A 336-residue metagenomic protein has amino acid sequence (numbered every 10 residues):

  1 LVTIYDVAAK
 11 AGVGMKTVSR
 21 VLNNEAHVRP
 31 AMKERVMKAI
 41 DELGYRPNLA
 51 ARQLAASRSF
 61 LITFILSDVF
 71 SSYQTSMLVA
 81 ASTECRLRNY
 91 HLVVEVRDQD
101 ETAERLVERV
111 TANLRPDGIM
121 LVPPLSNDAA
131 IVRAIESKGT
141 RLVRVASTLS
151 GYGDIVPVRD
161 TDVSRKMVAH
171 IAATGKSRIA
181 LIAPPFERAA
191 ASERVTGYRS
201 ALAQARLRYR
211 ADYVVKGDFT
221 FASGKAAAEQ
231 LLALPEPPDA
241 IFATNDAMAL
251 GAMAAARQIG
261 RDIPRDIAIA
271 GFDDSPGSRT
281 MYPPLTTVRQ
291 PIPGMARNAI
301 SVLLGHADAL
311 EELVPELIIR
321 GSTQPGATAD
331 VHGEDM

Functional and structural regions predicted by a protein language model:
L1-S59, D335-M336: N-terminal helix-turn-helix DNA-binding module of bacterial transcription factors
M15-R20, L54-F70, G118, H170 (+1 more regions): Short beta-strand segments enriched in small/hydrophobic residues
L43, N113-P116, T174-G175, L231-P237 (+1 more regions): Glycine-rich phosphate-binding loop signature in dinucleotide/nucleotide-binding domains
R46, R86-H91, R141, S177 (+2 more regions): Residue-level detector of anion-binding/catalytic polar loops
L49, S67-S76, V94-A103, L125 (+5 more regions): Hinge/beta->alpha junction and helix N-cap segments in small-molecule ligand-binding domains
F60-A169, A173: Alpha-helical recognition/docking segments in bacterial nutrient-uptake and carbohydrate-utilization systems
E229-D335: Flexible loop/turn connectors
